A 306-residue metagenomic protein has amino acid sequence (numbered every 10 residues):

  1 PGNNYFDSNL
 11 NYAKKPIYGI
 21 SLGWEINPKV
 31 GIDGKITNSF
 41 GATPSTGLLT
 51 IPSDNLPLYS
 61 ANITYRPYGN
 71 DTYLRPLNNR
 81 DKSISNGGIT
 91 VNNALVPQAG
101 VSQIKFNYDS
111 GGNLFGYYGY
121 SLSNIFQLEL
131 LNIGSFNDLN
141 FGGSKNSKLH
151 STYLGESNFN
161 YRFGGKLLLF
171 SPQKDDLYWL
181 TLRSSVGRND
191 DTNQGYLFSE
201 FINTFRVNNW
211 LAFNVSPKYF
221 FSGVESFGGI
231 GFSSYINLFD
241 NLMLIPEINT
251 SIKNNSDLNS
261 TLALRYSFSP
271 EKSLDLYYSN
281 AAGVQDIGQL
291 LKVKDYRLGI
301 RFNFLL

Functional and structural regions predicted by a protein language model:
P1-R66, S135-L168, Q173-I202, R206 (+3 more regions): Outer-membrane beta-barrel translocator/channel fold
N9-Y12, K82-I84, N93, I245: Primarily recognizes Gram-negative and organellar outer-membrane beta-barrels
I26-I32, N70-N78, A94-A99, I125 (+4 more regions): Short loop/turn motifs that connect adjacent beta-strands in outer-membrane beta-barrel proteins
T43, P52, P57, R66-S121: Outer-membrane beta-barrel initiation region
I104, I245-I248: Short catalytic-loop micro-motif centered on adjacent basic/acidic residues
N124-Q127, N137: Primarily extracytoplasmic ectodomains and periplasmic/lumenal surface modules that are beta-strand-rich
E129-L131: Active-site cofactor/substrate anionic-group-binding motifs, chiefly glycine- and Lys/Arg-rich phosphate-binding loops
